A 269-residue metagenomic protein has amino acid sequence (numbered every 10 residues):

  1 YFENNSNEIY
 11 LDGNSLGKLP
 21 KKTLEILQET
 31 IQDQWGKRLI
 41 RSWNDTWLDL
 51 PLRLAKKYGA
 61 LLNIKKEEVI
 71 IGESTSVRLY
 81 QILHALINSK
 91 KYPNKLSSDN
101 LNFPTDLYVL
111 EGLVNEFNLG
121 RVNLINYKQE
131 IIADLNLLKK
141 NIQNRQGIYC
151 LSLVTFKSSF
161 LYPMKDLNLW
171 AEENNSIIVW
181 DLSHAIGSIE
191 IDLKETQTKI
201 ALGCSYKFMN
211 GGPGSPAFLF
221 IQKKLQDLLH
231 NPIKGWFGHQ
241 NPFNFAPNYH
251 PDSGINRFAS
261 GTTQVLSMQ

Functional and structural regions predicted by a protein language model:
Y1-Q269: Pyridoxal 5′-phosphate
